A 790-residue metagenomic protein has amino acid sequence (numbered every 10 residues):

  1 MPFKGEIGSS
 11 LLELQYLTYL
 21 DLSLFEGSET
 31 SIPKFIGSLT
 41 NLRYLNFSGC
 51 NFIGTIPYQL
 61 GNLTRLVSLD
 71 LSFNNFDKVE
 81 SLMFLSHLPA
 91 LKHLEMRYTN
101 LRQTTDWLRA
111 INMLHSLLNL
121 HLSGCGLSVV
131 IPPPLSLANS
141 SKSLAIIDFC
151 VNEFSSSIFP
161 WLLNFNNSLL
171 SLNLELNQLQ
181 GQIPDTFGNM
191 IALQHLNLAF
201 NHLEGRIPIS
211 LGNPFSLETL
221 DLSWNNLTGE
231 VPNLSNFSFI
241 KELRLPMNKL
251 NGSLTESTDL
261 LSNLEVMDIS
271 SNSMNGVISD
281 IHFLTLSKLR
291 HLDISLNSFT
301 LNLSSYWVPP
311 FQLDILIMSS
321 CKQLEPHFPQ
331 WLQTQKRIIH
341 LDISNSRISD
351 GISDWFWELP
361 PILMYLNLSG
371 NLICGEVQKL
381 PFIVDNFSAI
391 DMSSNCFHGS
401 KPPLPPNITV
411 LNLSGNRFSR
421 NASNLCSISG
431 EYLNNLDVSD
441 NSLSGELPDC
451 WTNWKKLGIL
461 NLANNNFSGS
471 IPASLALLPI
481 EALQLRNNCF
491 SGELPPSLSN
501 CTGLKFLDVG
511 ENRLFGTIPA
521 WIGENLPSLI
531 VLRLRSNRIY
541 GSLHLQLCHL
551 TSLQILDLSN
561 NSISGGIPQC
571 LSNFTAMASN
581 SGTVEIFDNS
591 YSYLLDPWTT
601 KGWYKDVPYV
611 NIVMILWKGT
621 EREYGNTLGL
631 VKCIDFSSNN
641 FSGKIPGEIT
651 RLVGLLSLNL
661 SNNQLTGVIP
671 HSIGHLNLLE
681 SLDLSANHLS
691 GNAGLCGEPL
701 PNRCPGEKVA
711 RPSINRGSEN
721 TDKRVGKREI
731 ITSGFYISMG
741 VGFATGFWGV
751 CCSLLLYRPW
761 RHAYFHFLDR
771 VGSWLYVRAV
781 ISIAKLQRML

Functional and structural regions predicted by a protein language model:
M1-L790: Plant-biased, solvent-exposed loop and capping regions within N-terminal extracellular ligand-binding ectodomains
